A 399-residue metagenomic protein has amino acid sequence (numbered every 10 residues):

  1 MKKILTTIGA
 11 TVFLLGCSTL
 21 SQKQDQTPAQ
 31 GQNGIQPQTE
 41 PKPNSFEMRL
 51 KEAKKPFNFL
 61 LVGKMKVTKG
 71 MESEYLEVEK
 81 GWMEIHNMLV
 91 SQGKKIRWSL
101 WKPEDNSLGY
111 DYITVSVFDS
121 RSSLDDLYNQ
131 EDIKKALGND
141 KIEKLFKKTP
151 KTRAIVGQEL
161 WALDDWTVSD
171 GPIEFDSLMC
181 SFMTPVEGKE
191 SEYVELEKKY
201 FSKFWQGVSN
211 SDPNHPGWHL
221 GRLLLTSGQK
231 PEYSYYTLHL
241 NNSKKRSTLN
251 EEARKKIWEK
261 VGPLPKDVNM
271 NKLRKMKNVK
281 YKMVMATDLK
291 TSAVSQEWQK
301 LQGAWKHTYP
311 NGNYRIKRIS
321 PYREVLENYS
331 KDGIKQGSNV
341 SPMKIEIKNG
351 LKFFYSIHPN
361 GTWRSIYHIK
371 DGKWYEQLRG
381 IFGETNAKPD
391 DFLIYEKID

Functional and structural regions predicted by a protein language model:
K2-A10: Sec-dependent signal peptide recognition, specifically the positively charged N-region followed immediately by
D25-L137, K144-E297, A304: Short S/T/G/P-rich N-terminal loop/turn motif that feeds into the first structured element of a domain
S211-N214, K300-Q302, R318-V325, I347-L351 (+1 more regions): Short, solvent-exposed coil/turn segments at beta-strand boundaries
K266-N269, R315, E346-D399: Beta-sheet ligand-binding and adhesion/scaffold domains
Q296-Y314: Tryptophan-anchored aromatic micro-motifs
N311-K348: N-terminal glycine/threonine-rich, aromatic-flanked beta-hairpin/loop signature
